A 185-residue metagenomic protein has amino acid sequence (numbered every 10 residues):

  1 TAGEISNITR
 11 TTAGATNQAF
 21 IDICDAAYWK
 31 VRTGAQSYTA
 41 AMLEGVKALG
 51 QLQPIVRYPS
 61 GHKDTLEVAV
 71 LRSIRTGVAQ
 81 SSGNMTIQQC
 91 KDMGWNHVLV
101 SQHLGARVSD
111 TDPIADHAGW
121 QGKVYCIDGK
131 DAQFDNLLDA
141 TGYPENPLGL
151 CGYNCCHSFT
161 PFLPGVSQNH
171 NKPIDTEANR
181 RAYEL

Functional and structural regions predicted by a protein language model:
T1-L150, F162-L185: Domain-core detector
N154: Extracellular structured ligand-interaction cores
H157: Catalytic core of tubulin tyrosine ligase-like
